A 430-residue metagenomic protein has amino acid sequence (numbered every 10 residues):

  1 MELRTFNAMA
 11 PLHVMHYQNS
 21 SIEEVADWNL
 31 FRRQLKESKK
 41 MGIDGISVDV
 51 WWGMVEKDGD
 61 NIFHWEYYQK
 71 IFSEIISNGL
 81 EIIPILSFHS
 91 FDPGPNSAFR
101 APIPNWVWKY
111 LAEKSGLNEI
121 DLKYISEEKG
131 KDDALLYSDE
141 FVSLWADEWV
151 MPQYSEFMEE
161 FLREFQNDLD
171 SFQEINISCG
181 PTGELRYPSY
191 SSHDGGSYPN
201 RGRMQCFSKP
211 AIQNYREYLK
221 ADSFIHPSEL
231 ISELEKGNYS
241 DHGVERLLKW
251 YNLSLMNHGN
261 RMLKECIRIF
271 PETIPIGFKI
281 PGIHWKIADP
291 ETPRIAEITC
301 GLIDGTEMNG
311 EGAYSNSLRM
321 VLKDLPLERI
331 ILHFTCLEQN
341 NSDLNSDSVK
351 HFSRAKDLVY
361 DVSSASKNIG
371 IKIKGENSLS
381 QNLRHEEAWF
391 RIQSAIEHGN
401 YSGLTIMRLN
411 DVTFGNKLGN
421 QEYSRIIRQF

Functional and structural regions predicted by a protein language model:
M1-S38, D49: Boundary/entry segment of secreted carbohydrate-active catalytic domains
L3-M9, G45-S47, G79-I85, F172-N176 (+4 more regions): Structural preference for beta-strand elements that scaffold enzyme active sites
P11-M15, W51-G53, S87-F91, I177-T182 (+4 more regions): Active-site beta-loop-alpha junctions enriched in small/polar residues
N19-V25, D58, S87, G94-F99 (+5 more regions): Short, solvent-exposed loop/turn and secondary-structure capping segments
E24-Q34, I62-I71, E148-E160, S254-K264 (+4 more regions): Well-ordered, non-membrane alpha-helical segments in soluble/globular domains
W28-I125, P152-L169, Q173, H193-G196 (+1 more regions): Aromatic-lined substrate-binding rim segments of carbohydrate-active enzymes
E81-I83, S87-F91, G310-F430: Substrate-binding cleft of secreted/luminal carbohydrate-active enzymes
K109-K323: Polysaccharide-binding and catalytic clefts of secreted carbohydrate-active enzymes
